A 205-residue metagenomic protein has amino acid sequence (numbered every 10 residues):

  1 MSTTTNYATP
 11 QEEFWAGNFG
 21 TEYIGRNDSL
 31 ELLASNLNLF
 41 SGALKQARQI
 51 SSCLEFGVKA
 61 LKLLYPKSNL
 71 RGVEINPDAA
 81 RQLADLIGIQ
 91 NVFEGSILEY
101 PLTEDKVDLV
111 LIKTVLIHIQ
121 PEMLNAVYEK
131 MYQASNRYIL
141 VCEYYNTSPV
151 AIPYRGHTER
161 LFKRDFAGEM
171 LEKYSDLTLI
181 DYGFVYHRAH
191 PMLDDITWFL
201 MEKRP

Functional and structural regions predicted by a protein language model:
M1-D105, E122-P205: Class I (Rossmann-like) S-adenosyl-L-methionine-dependent methyltransferase catalytic domain, capturing the SAM-binding
D108: Conserved active-site beta-strand-loop modules that form the wall/rim of enzyme catalytic pockets and either contain
L111: A conserved beta-strand element that flanks and buttresses the S-adenosyl-L-methionine
I117-I119: A short His-aromatic
